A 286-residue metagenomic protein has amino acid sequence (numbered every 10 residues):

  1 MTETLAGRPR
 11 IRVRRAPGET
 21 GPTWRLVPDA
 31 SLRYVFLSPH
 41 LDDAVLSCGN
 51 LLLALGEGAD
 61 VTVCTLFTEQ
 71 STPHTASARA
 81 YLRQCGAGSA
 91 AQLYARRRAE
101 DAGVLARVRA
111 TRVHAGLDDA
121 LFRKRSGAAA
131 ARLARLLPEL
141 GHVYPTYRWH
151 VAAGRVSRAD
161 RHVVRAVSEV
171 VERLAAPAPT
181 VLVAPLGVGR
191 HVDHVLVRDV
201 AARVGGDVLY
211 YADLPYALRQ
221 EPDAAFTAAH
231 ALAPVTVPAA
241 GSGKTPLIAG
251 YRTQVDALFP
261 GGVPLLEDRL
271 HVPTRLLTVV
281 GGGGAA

Functional and structural regions predicted by a protein language model:
T2-R8, R12-R15, G261-A286: C-terminal regulatory/interaction regions
T2-V195: Active-site beta-strand->loop->alpha-helix modules in alpha/beta enzyme cores, enriched in Gly/His/Asp(Glu)
A59, G206-D207: A short helix->loop->beta-strand "cap" motif at the edges of active sites that frequently abuts
Y81-A87, F226-V235: Acidic, Ser/Thr-rich peripheral helices and adjacent loops at domain boundaries
V108, V204-G206: Short, structured coil segments at secondary-structure junctions
V195-A202: Charged helix-capping and loop-helix junction motifs
D207-A225: Short, flexible loop segments at boundaries between secondary-structure elements
H230-Q254: A conserved mid-domain beta-alpha-beta active-site/ligand-binding segment of alpha/beta enzyme cores
